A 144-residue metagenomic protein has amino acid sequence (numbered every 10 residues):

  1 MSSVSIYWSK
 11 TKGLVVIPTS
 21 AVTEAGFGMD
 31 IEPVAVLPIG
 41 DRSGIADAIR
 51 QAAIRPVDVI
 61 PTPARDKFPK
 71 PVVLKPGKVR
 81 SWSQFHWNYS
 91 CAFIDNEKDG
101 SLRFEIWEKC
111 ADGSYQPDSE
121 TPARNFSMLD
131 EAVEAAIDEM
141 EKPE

Functional and structural regions predicted by a protein language model:
M1-G40, E97-E131, P143: Intrinsically disordered, low-complexity regulatory segments enriched in Ser/Thr/Pro and charged residues
M1-S5, H86-F93: Short small/polar-residue motifs
I39-S43, D47, Q51-S90, Q116-S119: Negatively charged, low-complexity tracts enriched in Asp/Glu with abundant Ser/Thr
R42-A53, M128-E141: A short, charged, amphipathic alpha-helix used as a generic interaction element across diverse proteins
P56-V57, K142-E144: Short arginine-rich
